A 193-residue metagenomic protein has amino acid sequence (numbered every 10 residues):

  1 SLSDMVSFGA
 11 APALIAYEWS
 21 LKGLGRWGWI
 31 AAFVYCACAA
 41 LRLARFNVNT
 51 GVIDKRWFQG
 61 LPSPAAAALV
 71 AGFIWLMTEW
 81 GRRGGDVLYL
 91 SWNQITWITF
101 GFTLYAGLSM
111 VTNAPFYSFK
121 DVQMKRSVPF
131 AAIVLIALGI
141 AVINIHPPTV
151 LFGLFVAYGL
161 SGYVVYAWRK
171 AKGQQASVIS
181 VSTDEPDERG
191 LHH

Functional and structural regions predicted by a protein language model:
S1-L43: Multi-pass membrane catalytic core of lipid/isoprenoid biosynthesis enzymes
A13-L21, L41-G51, F73-G84: Membrane-helix exit/interface motif
S20-G25, V48-D54, S118-V122: Membrane-interface helix caps and helix-loop-helix hairpins in membrane proteins
K22, W29, T50, T96-W97 (+1 more regions): Generic hydrophobic-segment detector
A32-G72: Hydrophobic, well-structured mid-protein blocks that either form specific transmembrane helices
K55-H193: C-terminal membrane-associated helical module and adjoining short loops/tails
